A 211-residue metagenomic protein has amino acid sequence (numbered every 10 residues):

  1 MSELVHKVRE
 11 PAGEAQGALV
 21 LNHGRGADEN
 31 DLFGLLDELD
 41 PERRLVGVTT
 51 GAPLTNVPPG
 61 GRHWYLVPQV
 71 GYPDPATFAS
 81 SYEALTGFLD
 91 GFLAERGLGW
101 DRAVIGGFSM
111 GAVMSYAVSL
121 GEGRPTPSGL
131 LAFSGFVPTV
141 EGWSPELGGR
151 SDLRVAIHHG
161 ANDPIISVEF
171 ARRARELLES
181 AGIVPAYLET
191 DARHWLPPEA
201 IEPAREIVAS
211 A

Functional and structural regions predicted by a protein language model:
M1-R102: Serine-hydrolase catalytic machinery in alpha/beta-hydrolase-like enzymes
R25, E169-A211: C-terminal catalytic histidine-bearing segment of alpha/beta-hydrolase fold enzymes
L32-L36, W143-S144, S167-L177: Short alpha-helix in the alpha/beta-hydrolase fold that links the catalytic acid
G34, A117-G121: Active-site signature of alpha/beta-hydrolase-fold catalytic machinery across serine- and Asp/Cys-nucleophile hydrolases
I105-G107, F133, H158: Short beta-strand immediately N-terminal to the catalytic nucleophile in serine-hydrolase-like folds
G107-G111, S115: Gly/Ala-rich beta-loop-alpha elbow adjacent to hydrolase catalytic centers
P125-V137: A conserved short beta-strand
A156-H159, D163: Short beta-strand/loop motif that positions the catalytic acidic residue of the alpha/beta-hydrolase fold
